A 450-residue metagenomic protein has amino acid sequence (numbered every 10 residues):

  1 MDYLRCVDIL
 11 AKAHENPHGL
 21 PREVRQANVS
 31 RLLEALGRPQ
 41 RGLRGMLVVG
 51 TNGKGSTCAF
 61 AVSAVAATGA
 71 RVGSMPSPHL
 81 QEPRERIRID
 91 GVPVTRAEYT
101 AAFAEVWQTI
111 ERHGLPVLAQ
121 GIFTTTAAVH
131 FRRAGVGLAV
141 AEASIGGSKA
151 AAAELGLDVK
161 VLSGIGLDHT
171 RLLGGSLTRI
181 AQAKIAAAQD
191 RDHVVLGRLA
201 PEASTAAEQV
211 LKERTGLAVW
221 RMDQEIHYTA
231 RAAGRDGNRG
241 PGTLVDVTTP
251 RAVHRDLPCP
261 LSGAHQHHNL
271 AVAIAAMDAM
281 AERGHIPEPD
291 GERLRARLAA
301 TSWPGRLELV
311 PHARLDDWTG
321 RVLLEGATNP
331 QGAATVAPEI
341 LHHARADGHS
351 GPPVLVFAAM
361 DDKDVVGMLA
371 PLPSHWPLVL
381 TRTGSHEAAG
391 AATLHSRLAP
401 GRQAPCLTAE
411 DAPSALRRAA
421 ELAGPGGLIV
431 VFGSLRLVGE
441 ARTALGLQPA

Functional and structural regions predicted by a protein language model:
M1-N52, S56-R71, Q81, V195: N-terminal leader/targeting and accessory segments in enzymes
L20-Q26, R31-L43, A67-L155, R171-L173 (+2 more regions): ATP-dependent carboxylate-amine ligase catalytic core
P76-P78, G197-R198, L211-G237, C259-A264 (+6 more regions): Beta-strand->loop->alpha-helix junctions that form or flank phosphate-binding loops in nucleotide-handling enzymes
T126-L172, E208-D256: Extended acidic/charged loop-beta regions that coordinate divalent cations and stabilize anionic phosphate/carboxylate
L138-A141, A150-V161, I165-H169, R179 (+2 more regions): Nucleotide phosphate-binding/pyrophosphate-handling subdomain across enzymes that bind or process nucleotide phosphates
I145-K149, G156-R214, E339, V365-G367: Conserved catalytic-core segment of NTP-binding enzymes
A200-V210, L217-V219, P241-L244, D317-L324 (+1 more regions): C-terminal helical cap/extension that packs against the catalytic core of soluble nucleotide-cofactor enzymes
S434: Active-site-proximal loop/hinge segments that shape catalytic or ion-binding/gating pockets
